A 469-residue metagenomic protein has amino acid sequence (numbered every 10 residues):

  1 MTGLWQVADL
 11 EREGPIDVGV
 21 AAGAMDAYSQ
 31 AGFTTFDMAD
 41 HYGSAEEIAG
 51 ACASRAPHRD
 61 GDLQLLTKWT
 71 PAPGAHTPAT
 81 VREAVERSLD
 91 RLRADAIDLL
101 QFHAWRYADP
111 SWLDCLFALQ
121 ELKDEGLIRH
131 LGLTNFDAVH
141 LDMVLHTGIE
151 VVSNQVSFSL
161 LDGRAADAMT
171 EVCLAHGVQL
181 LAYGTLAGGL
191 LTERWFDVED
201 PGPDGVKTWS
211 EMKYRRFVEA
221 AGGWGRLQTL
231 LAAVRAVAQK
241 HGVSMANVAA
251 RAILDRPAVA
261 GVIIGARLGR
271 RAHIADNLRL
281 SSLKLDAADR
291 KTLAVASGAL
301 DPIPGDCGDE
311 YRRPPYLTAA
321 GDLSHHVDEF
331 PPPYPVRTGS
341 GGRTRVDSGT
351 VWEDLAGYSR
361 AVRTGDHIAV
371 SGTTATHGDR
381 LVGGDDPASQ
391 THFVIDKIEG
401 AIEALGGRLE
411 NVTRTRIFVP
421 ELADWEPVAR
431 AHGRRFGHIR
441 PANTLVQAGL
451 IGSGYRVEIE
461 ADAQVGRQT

Functional and structural regions predicted by a protein language model:
M1, T34-T35, D62-K68, A96-Q101 (+8 more regions): Structural preference for beta-strand elements that scaffold enzyme active sites
M1-L63, P332-G341, A356, V362 (+1 more regions): N-terminal binding-site loop/beta-alpha segment at the start of enzyme catalytic domains that lines or forms
T2, F36, A49, L65 (+12 more regions): Conserved, mostly hydrophobic/aromatic
R12, I16, D26, Q30 (+2 more regions): Glycine/proline-rich, positively charged, aromatic-decorated active-site loop/lid region on the catalytic face
A24, T80-L89, V234, A388-E403: Short, well-ordered amphipathic alpha-helical segments that serve as non-catalytic structural scaffolds within diverse
A165-W209, S244: Aromatic-lined glycan-binding groove of carbohydrate-active enzymes
H176, P203-A236, K240, A258-G261 (+1 more regions): Terminal-tail/helix-coil boundary detector
A187-G188, P203-D204, L317-D396, G400-T413 (+1 more regions): N-terminal presequence-like segments and the immediate start of the first folded domain
